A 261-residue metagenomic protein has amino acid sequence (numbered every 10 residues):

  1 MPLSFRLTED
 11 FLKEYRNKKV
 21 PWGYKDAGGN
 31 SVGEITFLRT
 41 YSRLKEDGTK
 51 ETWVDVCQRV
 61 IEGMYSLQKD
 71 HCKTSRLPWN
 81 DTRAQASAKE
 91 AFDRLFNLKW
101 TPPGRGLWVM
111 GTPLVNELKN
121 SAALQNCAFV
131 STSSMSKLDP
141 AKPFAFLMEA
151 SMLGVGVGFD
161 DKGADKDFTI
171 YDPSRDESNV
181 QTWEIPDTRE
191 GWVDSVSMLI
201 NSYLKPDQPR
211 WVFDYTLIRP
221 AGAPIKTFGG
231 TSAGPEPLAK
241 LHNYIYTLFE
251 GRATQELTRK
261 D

Functional and structural regions predicted by a protein language model:
M1-D261: Extended catalytic cores of very large enzyme megasubunits
